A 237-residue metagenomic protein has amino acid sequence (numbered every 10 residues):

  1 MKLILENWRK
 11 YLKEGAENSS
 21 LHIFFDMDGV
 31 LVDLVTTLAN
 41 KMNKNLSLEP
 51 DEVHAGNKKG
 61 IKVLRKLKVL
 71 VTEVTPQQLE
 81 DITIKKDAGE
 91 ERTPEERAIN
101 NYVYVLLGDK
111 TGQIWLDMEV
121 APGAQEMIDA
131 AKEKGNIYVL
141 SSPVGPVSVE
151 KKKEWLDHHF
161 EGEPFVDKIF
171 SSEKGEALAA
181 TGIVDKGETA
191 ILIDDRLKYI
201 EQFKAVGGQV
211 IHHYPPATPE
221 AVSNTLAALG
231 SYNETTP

Functional and structural regions predicted by a protein language model:
M1-A16: Short acidic, low-complexity intrinsically disordered linear motifs used for protein-protein interactions
E17-L107, A205-V206, A217: Active-site neighborhood of HAD-like aspartate-dependent phosphohydrolases
H22, N136-Y138, D167, I191: A structural signal for isolated positions on well-ordered beta-strands in alpha/beta enzyme cores
D26, L140-S142, I193: Short hydrophobic segments within beta-strands
V32-V35, A39-K41, P146-K151, E176-A180 (+2 more regions): Short catalytic/ligand-binding loop motif for oxyanion handling, primarily in non-cytosolic enzymes, centered on
E95, I99-V139, P146-E150: Short, acidic loop-to-helix structural element flanking the phosphoryl-transfer center in phosphate-processing enzymes
D167-F203: Conserved Lys-Pro-Asp/Glu-containing loop-to-beta segment of HAD-superfamily phosphomonoesterases, centered on
I191-E234: Acidic, Mg2+-coordinating phosphoryl-transfer loop and its flanking beta/alpha structural elements, shared across
